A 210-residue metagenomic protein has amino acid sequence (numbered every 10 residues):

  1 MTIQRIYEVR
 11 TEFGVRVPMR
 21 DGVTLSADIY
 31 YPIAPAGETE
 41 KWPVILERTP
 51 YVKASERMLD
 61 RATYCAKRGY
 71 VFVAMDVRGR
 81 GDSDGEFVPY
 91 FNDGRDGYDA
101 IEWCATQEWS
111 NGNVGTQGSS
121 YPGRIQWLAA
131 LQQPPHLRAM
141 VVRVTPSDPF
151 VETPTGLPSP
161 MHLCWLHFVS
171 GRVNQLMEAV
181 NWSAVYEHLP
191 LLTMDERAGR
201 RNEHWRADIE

Functional and structural regions predicted by a protein language model:
M1-E40: N-terminal cap/lid segment of alpha/beta-hydrolase-fold proteins
T11-G14, N111, R124: Short coil/loop residues immediately preceding or within conserved phosphate-binding loops of NTP-utilizing enzyme
F13, I33-T106, T153-G156, M161: Cap/lid segment of the alpha/beta-hydrolase catalytic domain
F91, S120-Y121, V144: Catalytic nucleophile serine of serine hydrolases, specifically the conserved "nucleophile elbow" pentapeptide
E108-Y121: Alpha/beta-hydrolase fold nucleophile elbow
Y121-P134: Short glycine-enriched nucleophile-adjacent loop and the immediately C-terminal alpha-helix near the catalytic center
L131-Q133, A139-E210: Accessory cap/linker subdomain of secreted extracellular hydrolases
